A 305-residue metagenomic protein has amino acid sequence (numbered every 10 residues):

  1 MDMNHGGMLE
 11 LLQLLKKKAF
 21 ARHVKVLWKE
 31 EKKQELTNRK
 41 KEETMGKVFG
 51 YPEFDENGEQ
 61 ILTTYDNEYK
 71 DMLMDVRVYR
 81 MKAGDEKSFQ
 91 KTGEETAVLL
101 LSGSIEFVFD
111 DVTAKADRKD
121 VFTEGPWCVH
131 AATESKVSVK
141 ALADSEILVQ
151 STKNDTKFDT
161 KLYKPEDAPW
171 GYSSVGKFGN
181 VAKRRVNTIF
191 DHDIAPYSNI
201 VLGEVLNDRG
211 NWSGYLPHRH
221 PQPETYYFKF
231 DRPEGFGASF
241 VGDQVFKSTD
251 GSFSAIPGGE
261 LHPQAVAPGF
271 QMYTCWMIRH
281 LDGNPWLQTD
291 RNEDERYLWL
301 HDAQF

Functional and structural regions predicted by a protein language model:
D2, G7-L15, A19-V26, E30-E31: Short amphipathic, helix-prone segments within low-complexity/disordered or flexible regions
W28-T44: Short, Lys/Arg-enriched N-terminal segments with co-localized hydrophobic residues within the first ~10-30 amino acids
D55-S88, G176-T225: A short glycine-rich, His/Asp/Glu-containing loop-to-beta-strand
D75-K140: Extended, compositionally biased flexible segments
T92-V112, P221-F253, Q264: Glycine- and acidic-residue-biased ligand/ion/polar-headgroup-sensing regions
F122-K136, K140-A141, S248-G269, M277-R279: Conserved metal-binding segment of the jelly-roll/cupin
T133, A141, V149-N154, F190-H192 (+3 more regions): Short, structured patches in soluble enzyme cores that scaffold and shape functional sites
S145-R185, C275-F305: Double-stranded beta-helix
